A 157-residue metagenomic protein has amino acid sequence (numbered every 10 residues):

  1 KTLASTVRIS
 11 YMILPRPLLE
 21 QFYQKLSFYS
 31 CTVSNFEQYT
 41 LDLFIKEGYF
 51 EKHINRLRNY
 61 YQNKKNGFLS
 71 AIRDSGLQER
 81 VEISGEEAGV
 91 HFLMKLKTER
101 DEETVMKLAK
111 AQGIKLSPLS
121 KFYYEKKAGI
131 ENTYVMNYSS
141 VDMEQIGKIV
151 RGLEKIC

Functional and structural regions predicted by a protein language model:
K1-N59: Conserved core segment of the aminotransferase class I/II
P15-R16, K46, K95-K97, S139-V141: Residue-level recognition of strand-loop junctions within catalytic nucleotide-signaling folds
L18-L19, M94-V135: Conserved C-terminal alpha-helix-loop-beta "cap" of PLP-dependent enzymes that closes/shapes the active-site mouth
Q24-K25, L108, I149: Residue-level signal for well-ordered alpha-helical positions
R58-L69, V81-K95, V105-K107: Conserved glycine-rich beta-strand-loop-beta hairpin in the small C-terminal domain of fold type I
R73-Q78, I83, L96-T98, F122-Y124: Cytosolic nucleotide-binding catalytic cores of signal-transduction proteins
A111, K127-C157: PLP-dependent enzyme catalytic core of the Aspartate aminotransferase-like
